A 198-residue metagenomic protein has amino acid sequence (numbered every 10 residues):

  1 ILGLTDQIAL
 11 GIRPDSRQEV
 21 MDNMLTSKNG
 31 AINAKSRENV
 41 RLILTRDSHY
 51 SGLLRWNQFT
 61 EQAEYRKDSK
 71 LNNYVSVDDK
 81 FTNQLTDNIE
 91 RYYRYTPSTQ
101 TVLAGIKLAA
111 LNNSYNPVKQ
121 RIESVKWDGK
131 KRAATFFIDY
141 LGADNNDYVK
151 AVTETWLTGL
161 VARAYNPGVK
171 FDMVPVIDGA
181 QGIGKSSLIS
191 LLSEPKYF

Functional and structural regions predicted by a protein language model:
L2-R132, D147-A151: N-terminal nucleic-acid engagement/recognition segments and initiation subdomains in replication, restriction
L108-F198: P-loop NTPase catalytic core of nucleic-acid-dependent motor ATPases
